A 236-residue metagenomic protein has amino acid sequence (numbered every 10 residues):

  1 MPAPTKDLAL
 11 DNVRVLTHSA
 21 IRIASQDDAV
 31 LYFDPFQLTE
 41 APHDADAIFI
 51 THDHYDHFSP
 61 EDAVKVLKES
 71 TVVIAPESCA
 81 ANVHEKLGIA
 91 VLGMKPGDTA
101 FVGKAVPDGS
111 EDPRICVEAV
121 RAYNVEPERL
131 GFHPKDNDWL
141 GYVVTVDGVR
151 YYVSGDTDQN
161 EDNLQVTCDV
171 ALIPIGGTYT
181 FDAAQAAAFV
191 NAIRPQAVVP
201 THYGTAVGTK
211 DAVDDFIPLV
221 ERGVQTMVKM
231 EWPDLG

Functional and structural regions predicted by a protein language model:
M1-H43, M94-V166, F181, E231-G236: Core dinuclear metal-dependent hydrolase active-site scaffold
I23, H52, S59, V117 (+3 more regions): Divalent metal-coordination and catalytic microenvironments
A29-L31, D46-A47, V72, V149-Y151 (+2 more regions): Structural motif
F36-N82, T167-L172: Active-site metal-binding motif and surrounding structural segment of the metallo-beta-lactamase
H54, C79, G97, Y123 (+3 more regions): Catalytic metal-binding/acid-base residues of hydrolase active sites
P60-V66, N82-L87, D162, A184-F189 (+1 more regions): A short acidic, amphipathic alpha-helical/loop segment
L87-E111, L164, A187, N191-G236: Binuclear metal-ion centers of metallo-dependent hydrolases, dominated by the metallo-beta-lactamase
L140-Q196, P200-T209: Metallo-beta-lactamase
